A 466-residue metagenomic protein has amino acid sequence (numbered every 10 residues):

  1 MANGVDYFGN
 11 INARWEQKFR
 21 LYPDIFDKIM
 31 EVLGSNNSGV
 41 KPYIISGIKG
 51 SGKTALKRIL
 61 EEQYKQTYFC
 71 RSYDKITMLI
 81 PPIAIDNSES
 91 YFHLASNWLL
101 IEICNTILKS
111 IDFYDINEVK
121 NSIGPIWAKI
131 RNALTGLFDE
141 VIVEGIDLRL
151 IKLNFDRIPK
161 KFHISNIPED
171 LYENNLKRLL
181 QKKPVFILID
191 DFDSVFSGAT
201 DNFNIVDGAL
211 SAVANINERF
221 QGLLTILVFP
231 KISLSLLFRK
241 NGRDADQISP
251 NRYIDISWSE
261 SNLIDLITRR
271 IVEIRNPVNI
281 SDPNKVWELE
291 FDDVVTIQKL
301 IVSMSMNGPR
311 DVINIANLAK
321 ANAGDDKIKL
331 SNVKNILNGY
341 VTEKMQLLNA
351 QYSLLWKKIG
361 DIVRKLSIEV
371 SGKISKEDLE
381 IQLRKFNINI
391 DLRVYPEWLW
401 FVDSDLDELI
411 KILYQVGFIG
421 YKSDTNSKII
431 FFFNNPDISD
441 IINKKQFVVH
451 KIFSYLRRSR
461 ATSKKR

Functional and structural regions predicted by a protein language model:
M1-P81, E89, F447-R466: Walker A/P-loop-proximal flanking segment of P-loop NTPase domains
A2-Y7, R71-I76, R219, I297-K299 (+2 more regions): C-terminal leucine-rich, beta-strand-based interaction scaffolds used for sensing/assembly
I11-V32, N154, I158, I274-E288: Flexible secondary-structure boundary motifs
G34, C104, S197, L210-A214 (+4 more regions): Alpha-helical repeat scaffolds in large eukaryotic proteins
G39-F186, V195-G198, K385-I388, R393-Y395 (+1 more regions): P-loop NTPase nucleotide-binding core
K57, N97, F186, L224-F229 (+2 more regions): Short, hydrophobic, well-ordered secondary-structure elements
H93-K109, D265, R269, N314-N317 (+2 more regions): Short, hydrophobic/amphipathic alpha-helical patches that form generic packing surfaces within helical domains
E169-L188, F192-V294, F447, I452-T462: The catalytic "switch" region of P-loop NTPases
